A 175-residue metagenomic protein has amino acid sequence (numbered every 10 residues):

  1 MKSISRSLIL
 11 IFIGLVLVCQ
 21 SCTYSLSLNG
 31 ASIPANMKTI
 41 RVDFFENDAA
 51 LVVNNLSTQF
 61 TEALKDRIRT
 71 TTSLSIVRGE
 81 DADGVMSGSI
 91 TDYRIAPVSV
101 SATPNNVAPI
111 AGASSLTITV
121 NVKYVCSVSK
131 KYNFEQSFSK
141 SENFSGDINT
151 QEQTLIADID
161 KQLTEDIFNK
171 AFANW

Functional and structural regions predicted by a protein language model:
M1-I11: Bacterial N-terminal signal peptides that target proteins for export
I9-Q20: Bacterial N-terminal signal peptides
Q20-R69, S73, R78-D81, S139 (+1 more regions): A structural "domain/chain start" motif
T23, R67, C126-E135, N143-W175: C-terminal/domain-edge helix-coil "capping" segments
L51-E62, A111, S115, N149-Q162: Soluble non-cytosolic domains of exported or imported proteins
T70-S75, E80-Y132, S141-Q151: Surface-exposed short loop/turn segments
